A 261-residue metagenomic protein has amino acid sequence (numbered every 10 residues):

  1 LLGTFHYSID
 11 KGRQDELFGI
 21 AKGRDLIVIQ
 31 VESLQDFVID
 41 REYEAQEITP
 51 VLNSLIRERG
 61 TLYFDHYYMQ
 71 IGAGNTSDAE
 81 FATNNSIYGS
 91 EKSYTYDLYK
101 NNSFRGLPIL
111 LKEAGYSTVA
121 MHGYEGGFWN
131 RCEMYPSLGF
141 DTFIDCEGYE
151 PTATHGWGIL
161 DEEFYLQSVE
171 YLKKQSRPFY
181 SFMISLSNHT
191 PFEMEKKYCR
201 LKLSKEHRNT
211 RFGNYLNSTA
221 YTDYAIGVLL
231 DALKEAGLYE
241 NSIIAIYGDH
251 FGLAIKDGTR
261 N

Functional and structural regions predicted by a protein language model:
L2-N261: Solvent-exposed soluble domains appended to multi-pass membrane proteins
